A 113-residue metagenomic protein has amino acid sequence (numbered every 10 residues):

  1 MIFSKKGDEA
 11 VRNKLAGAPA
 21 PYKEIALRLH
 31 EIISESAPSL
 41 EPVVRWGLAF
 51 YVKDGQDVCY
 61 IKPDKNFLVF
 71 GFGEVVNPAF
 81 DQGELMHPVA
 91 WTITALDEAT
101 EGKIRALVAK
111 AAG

Functional and structural regions predicted by a protein language model:
M1-G113: Charge-dense, helix-prone N-terminal extensions
